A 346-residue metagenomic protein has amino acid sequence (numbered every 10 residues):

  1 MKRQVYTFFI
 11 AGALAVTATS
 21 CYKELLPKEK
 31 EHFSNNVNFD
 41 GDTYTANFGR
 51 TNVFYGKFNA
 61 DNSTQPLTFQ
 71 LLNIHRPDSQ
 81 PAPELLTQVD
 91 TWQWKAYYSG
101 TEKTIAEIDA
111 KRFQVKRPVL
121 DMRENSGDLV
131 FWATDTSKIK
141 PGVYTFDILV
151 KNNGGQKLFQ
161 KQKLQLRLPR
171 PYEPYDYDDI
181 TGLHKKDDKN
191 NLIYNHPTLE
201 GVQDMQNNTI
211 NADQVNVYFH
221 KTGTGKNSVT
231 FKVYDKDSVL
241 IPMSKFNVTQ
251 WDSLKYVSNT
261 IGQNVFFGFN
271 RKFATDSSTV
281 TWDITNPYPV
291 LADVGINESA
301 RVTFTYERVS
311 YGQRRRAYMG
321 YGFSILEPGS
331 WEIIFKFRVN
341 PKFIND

Functional and structural regions predicted by a protein language model:
M1-F8: Bacterial N-terminal signal peptides that target proteins for export
T17-S20: C-terminal motif of bacterial Sec signal peptides marking the signal peptidase cleavage site
Y22-N125, K140, P171-N191, D204 (+3 more regions): Acidic/polar, low-complexity intrinsically disordered N-terminal segments immediately downstream of a Sec signal
D128-K140: Extracellular/luminal low-complexity segments enriched in Ser/Thr/Pro
V143-G154: A short beta-strand micro-motif common to beta-rich folds, especially ectodomain repeats
G154-Q160: Short, exposed coil/turn segments at beta-strand boundaries within extracellular/luminal domains
K163-P169: Short beta-strand edge segments in extracellular beta-sheet folds
I180-D346: Ser/Thr/Gly/Pro-rich, low-complexity flexible regions
